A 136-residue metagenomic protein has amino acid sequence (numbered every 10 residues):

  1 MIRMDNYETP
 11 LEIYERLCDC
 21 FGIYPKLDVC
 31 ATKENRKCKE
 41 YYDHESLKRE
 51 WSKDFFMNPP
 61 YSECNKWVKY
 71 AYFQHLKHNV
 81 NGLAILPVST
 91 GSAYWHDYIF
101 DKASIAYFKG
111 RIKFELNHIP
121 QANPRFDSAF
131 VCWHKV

Functional and structural regions predicted by a protein language model:
M1-V136: Class I S-adenosyl-L-methionine-dependent methyltransferase catalytic core
